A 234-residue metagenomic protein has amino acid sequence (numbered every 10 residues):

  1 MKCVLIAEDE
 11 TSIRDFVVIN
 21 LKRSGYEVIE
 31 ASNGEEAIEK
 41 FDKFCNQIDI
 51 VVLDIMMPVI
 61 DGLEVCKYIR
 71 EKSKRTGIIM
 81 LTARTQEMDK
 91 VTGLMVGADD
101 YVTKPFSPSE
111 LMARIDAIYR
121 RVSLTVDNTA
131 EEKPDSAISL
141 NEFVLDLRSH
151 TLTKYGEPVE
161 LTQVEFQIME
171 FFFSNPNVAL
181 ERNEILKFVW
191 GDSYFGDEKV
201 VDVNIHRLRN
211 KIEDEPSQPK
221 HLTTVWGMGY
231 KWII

Functional and structural regions predicted by a protein language model:
K2, A117-A179, N183: Short, Lys/Arg-enriched segments at the junction into DNA-binding effector domains of transcriptional regulators
E8: Conserved acidic carboxylate
D15-R23: Charged docking surfaces used in two-component/phosphorelay signaling
E30-I50: Acidic, metal-coordinating helix/loop segments flanking the phosphotransfer/catalytic sites of two-component signaling
M57: Receiver (REC) domain active-site loop signature in two-component systems and cognate sites in sensor histidine kinases
K67, E71-S139: Basic, amphipathic DNA-recognition helix from helix-turn-helix-like DNA-binding domains
T151-H221, V225-M228: Positively charged, aromatic-enriched patches within helix-turn-helix-type DNA-binding elements, predominantly
